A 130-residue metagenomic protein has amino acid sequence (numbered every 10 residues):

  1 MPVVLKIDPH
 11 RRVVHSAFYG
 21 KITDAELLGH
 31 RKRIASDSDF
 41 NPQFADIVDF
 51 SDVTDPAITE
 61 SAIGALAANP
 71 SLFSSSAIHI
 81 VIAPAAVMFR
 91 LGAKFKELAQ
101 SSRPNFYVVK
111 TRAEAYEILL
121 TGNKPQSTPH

Functional and structural regions predicted by a protein language model:
M1-H130: Amphipathic, Lys/Arg-enriched alpha-helical "gate/interface" segment within cytosolic domains that mediates
